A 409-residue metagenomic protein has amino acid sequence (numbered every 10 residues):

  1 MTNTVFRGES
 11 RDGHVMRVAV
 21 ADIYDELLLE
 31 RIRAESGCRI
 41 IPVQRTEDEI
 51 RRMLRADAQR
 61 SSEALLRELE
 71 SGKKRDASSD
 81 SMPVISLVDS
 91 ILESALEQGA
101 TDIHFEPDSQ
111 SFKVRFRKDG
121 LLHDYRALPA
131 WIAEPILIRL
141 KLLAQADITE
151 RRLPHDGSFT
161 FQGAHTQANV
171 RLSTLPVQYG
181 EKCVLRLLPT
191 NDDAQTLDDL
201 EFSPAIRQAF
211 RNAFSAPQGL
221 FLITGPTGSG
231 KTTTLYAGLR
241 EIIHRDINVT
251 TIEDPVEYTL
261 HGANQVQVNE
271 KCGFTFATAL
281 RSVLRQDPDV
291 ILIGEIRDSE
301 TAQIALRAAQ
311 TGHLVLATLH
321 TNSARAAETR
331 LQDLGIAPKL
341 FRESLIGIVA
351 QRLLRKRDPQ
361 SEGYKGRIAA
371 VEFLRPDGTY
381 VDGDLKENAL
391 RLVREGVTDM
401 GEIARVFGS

Functional and structural regions predicted by a protein language model:
M1-E35, H155-A164, N169-L175: Polyanionic, low-complexity intrinsically disordered segments
T2-R11, L27, R31, C38 (+6 more regions): Core recognition of P-loop NTPase motor domains used across DNA-transaction enzymes
F6-M16, E70-K73, V283-D289, A308-Q310: Long, low-complexity, intrinsically disordered polar/charged segments
R17-R60, E201-N212: Short glycine/Trp-rich loop-beta-loop segment that forms part of the substrate-binding cleft
A19-V20, I41, S78-M82, R394: Generic amphipathic alpha-helical segments used as scaffolds and interaction surfaces in large, multi-domain proteins
Q44-E93, Q98: Charged, low-hydrophobicity low-complexity segments
S81-S94, Q98-S409: Short, flexible helix-loop junctions that flank or precede catalytic/ligand sites
